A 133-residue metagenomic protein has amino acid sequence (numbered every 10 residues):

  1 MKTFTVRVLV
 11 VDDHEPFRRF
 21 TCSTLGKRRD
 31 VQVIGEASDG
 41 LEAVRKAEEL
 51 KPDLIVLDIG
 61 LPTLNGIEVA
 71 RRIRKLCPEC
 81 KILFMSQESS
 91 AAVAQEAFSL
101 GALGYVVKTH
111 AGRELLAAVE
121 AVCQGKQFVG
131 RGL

Functional and structural regions predicted by a protein language model:
T5-P16, T21-L25: Conserved acidic segment of CheY-like receiver
D12, D58, S86: Active-site residues of response regulator receiver
E36-L54: Acidic, metal-coordinating helix/loop segments flanking the phosphotransfer/catalytic sites of two-component signaling
D39-E42, N65-E68, S89: Acidic catalytic/metal-coordinating carboxylates
R45, I67-E79: Short amphipathic alpha-helix used as the core "switch/output" element in two-component signaling
P62: The feature encodes the CheY-like receiver
E79-S89: A short, hydrophobic beta-strand element within the central beta-sheet of small alpha/beta folds
A92-S99, L103-L133: Short, flexible helix-to-coil linker/hinge segments that flank and couple to helix-turn-helix
